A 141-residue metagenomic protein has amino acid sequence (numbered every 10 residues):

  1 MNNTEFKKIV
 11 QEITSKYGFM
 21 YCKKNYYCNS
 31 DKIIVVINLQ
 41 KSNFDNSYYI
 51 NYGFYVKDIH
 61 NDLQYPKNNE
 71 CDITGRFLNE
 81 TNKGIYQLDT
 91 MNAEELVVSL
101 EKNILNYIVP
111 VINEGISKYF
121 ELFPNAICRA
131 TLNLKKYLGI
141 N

Functional and structural regions predicted by a protein language model:
M1-I9, Y27-N141: Intrinsically disordered, low-complexity regulatory regions enriched in serine/threonine/proline and acidic residues
Q11, S15-N25: Short secondary-structure junctions
